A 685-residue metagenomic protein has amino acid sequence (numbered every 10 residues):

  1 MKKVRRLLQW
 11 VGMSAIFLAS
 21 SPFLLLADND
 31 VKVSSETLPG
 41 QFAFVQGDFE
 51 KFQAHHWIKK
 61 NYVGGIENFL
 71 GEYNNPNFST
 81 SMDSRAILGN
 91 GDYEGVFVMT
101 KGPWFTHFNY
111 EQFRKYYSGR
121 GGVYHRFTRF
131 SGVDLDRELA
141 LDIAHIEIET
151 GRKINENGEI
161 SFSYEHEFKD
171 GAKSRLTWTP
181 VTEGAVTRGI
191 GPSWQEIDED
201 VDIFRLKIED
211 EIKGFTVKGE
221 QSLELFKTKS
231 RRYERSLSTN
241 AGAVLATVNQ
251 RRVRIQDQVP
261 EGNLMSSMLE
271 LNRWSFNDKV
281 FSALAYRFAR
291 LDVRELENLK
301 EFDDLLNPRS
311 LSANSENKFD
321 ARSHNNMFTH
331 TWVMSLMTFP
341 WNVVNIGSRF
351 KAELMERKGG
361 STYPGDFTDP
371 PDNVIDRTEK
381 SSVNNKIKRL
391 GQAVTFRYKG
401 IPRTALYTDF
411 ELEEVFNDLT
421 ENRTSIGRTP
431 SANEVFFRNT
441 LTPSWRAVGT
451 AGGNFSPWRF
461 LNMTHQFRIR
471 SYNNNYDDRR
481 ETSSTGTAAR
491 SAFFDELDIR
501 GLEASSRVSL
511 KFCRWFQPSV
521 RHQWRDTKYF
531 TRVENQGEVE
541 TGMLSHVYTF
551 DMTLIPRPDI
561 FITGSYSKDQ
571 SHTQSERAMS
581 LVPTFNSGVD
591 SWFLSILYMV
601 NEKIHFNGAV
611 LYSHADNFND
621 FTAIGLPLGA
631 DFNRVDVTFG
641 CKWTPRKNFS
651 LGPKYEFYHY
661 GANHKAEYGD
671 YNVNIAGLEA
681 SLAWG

Functional and structural regions predicted by a protein language model:
K2-G12: Bacterial N-terminal signal peptides that target proteins for export
R5-R6, A19, K647: Intrinsically disordered, low-complexity repeat segments enriched in small/polar residues
V11-P22: Bacterial N-terminal signal peptides
F23-A27: Sec/Tat signal peptide C-region and signal peptidase I cleavage site
D28-S34, Q41-G685: Gram-negative and organellar
